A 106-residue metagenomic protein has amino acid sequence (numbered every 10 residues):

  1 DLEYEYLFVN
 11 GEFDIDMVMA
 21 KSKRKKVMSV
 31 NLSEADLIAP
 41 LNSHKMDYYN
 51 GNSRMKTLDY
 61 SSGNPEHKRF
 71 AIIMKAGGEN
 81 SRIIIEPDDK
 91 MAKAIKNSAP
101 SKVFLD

Functional and structural regions predicted by a protein language model:
Y4-Y6, I84: Hydrophobic/aromatic beta-strand elements that line small-molecule binding cavities or substrate pockets in beta-rich
L7, R24, N52, N64 (+1 more regions): A generic structural signal for short, solvent-exposed coil/turn residues that cap or connect secondary-structure
L7-K26: Membrane-cytosol interface motif
G11, V18, A35, P40 (+2 more regions): Generic structural motif
V27-D47: Structured surface patches comprising rigid loops and adjacent beta-strands/short helices at the edges of well-ordered
L41-N64: Cytosolic, membrane-proximal regulatory domains of ion/volume homeostasis and mechanosensation machinery
K56-D106: A membrane-cytosol interface segment of integral membrane proteins
